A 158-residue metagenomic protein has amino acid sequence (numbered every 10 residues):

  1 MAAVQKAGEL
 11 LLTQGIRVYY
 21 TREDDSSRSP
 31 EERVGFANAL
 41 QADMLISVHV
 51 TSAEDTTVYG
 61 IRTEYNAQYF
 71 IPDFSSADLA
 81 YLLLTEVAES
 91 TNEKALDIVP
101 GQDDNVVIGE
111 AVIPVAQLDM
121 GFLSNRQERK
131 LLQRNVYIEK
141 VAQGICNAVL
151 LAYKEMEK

Functional and structural regions predicted by a protein language model:
M1-K158: Active-site-proximal helix/loop segments of hydrolytic enzymes
